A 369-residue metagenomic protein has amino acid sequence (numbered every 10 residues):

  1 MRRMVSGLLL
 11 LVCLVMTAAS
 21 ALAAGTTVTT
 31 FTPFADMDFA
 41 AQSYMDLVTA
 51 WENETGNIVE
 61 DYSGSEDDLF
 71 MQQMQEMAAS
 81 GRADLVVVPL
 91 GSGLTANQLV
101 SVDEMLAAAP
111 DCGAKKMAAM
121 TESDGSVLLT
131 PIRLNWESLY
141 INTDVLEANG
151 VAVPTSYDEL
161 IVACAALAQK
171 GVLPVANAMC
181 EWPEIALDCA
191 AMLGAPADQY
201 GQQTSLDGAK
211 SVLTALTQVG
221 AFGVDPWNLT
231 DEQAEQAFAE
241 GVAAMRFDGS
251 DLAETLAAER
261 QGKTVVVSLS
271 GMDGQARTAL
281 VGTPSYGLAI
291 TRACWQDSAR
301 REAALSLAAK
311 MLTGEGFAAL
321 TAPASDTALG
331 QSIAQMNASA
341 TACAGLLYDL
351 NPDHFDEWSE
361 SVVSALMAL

Functional and structural regions predicted by a protein language model:
L47, E54-K115, D144-N149, A244-M245 (+2 more regions): Extracytoplasmic "Venus flytrap"/periplasmic binding protein-like
T49, A148-N149, A258-A324: Extracytoplasmic/periplasmic substrate-recognition and gating elements
Q75-M77, A83-D84, A109-D144, P174 (+2 more regions): A structural signal for short loop-to-beta-strand junctions that line the ligand-binding cleft of periplasmic/secreted
V88-E137, I161, D188, V265-V267: Hinge/lid segment of periplasmic solute-binding proteins
D103-A118, G194-S211, E259, G271-L280: Short, solvent-exposed loop/beta-turn-alpha elements that line the ligand-binding surface or hinge of extracytoplasmic
E122, G282, T321-L369: C-terminal capping/gating helix-and-loop segments adjacent to ligand/active sites or protein-protein/ligand interfaces
L128-I132, E137, I161-Q202, G208 (+1 more regions): Extracytoplasmic/periplasmic solute-binding protein
Y200-T230: Glycine-centered hinge/linker elements that transmit conformational signals in sensory and ligand-binding systems
